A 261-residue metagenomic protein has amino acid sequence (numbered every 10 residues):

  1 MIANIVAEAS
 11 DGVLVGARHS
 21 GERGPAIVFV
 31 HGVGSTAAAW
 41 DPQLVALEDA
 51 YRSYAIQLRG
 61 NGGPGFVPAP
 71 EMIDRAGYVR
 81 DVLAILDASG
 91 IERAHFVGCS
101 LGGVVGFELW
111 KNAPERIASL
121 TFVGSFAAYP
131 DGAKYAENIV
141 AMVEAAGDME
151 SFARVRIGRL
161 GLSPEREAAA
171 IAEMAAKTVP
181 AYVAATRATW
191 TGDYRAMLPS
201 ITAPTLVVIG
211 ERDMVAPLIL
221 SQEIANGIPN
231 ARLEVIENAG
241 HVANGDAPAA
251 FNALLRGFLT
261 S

Functional and structural regions predicted by a protein language model:
S10-V13, P42-V45, Y54-V97, A253: Active-site loop/oxyanion-hole signature of alpha/beta-hydrolase fold enzymes
G24, G32-S35, S100: Active-site glycine-rich loops that stabilize anionic/oxyanionic intermediates across multiple enzyme folds
V33-L44: The serine-hydrolase catalytic nucleophile loop
F107-N112, I117-G147: Flexible "cap/lid" loop of the alpha/beta hydrolase fold
P130-K134, A146-S200: Conserved alpha/beta-hydrolase catalytic His-Asp/Glu region
I201, V207-I209: Short beta-strand/loop motif that positions the catalytic acidic residue of the alpha/beta-hydrolase fold
R212-A216: Acidic catalytic loop of the alpha/beta-hydrolase fold
A231-S261: Catalytic active-site module of serine/aspartate enzymes centered on a nucleophile-bearing elbow/loop
